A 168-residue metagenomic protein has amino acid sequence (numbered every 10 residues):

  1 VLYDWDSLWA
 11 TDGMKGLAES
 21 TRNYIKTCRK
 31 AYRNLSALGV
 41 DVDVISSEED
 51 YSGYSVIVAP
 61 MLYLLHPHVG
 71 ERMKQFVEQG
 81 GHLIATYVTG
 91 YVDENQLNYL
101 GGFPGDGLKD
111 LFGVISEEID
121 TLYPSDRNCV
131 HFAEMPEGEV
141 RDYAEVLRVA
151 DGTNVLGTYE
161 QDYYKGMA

Functional and structural regions predicted by a protein language model:
V1-A168: Carbohydrate-binding surfaces of carbohydrate-active enzymes
